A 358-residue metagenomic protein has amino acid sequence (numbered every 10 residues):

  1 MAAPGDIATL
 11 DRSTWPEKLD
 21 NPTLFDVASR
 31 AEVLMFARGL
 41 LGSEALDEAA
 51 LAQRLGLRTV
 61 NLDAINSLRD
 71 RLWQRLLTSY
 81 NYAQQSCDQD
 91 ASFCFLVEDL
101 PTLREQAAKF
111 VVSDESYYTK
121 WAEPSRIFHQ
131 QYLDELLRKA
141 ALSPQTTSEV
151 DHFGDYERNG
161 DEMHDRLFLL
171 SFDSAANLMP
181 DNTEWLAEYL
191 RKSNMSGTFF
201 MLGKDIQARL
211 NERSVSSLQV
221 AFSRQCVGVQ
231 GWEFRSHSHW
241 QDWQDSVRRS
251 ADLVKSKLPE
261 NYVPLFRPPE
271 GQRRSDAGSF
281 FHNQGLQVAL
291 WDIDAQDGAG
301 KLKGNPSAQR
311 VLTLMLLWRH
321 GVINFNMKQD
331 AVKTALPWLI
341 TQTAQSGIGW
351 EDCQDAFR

Functional and structural regions predicted by a protein language model:
M1-L170, D181-E184, E188-G197, R319-R358: Terminal accessory/targeting
E98-K120, R166-L167, P180, A187 (+2 more regions): Metal-dependent polysaccharide deacetylase catalytic core of the NodB/CE4 family, i.e., the active-site-bearing domain
P144-D161, H237-K255, A308-V311: Short, composition-biased local secondary-structure segments
G160-E162, Q219-F222, L314-M315: Short glycine/proline-enriched loop/turn "hinge" motifs that connect secondary-structure elements and lie
F172-A176, G231-E233, M327: Active-site metal-binding loops of divalent metal-dependent hydrolases
A176-L178, I206-Q207, D330-A331: Short acidic, S/G/P-rich loop/turn micro-motifs used as interaction or catalytic elements
G304-L316: A short, acidic, amphipathic alpha-helical segment used as a generic capping/interface helix at domain edges
